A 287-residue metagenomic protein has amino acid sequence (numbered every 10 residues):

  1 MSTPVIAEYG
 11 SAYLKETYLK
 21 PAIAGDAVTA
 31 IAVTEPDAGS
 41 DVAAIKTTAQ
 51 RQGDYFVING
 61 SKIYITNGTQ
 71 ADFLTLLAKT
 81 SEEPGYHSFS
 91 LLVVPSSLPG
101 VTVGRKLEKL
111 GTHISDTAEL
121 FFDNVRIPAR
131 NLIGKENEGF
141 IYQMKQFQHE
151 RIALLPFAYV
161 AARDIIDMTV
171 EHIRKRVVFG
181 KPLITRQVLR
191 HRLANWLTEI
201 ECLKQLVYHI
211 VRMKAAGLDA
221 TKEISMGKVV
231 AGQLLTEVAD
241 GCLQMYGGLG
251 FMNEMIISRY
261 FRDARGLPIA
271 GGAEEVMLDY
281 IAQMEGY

Functional and structural regions predicted by a protein language model:
M1-Y9: Helix-loop "lid/cap" segments that line or gate small-molecule binding pockets
Y9-L14, P21, G25, G39-D41 (+4 more regions): Alpha-helical interface subdomain recognition
Y9-S11, Q52-D54, K79-E83, S96-P99 (+1 more regions): Short loop segments at secondary-structure junctions
G25-V33, L77: A short, Trp-centered hydrophobic/proline-enriched beta-strand micro-motif
D37-S40, Y64-N67, T80-E83, K109-D116: Short Gly/Pro-enriched turn/cap motifs at secondary-structure boundaries
A44, P99-P128: Flexible, small-/acidic-enriched active-site or ligand-binding loops
K46-T48: Short, surface-exposed charged micro-motifs
N59-V103: A short core secondary-structure module
